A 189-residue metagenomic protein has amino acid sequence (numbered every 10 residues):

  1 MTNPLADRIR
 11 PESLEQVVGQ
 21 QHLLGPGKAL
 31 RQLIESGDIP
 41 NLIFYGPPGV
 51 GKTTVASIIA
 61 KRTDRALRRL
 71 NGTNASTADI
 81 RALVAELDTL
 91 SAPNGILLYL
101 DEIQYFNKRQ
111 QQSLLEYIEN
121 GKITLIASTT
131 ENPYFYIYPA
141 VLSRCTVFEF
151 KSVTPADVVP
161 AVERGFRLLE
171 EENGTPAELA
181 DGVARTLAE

Functional and structural regions predicted by a protein language model:
M1-S36: A short, basic N-terminal segment
T2-N3, Q32-L70, A85-D88, L115-N120: Walker A/P-loop
L23-G27, R65-L97, K108: Short glycine-rich substrate-engagement loop in P-loop NTPases that contacts/grips substrate
R31-I34, L100, R109-P133, P139-S143: Conserved catalytic/switch belt of AAA+ P-loop NTPases
R65, Y138-V153: A short helix-turn-beta junction within AAA+ P-loop NTPase domains corresponding to the substrate/partner-engaging
N71-T73, T146-V159: Conserved AAA+ ATPase "SRH/arginine-finger" region at the nucleotide-binding site
R144, D157-G174: Conserved AAA+ ATPase "sensor/coupling" helix adjacent to the nucleotide-binding pocket
G182-E189: A short helix-loop-helix "switch/interaction" segment in the helical subdomain of ASCE P-loop NTPases
